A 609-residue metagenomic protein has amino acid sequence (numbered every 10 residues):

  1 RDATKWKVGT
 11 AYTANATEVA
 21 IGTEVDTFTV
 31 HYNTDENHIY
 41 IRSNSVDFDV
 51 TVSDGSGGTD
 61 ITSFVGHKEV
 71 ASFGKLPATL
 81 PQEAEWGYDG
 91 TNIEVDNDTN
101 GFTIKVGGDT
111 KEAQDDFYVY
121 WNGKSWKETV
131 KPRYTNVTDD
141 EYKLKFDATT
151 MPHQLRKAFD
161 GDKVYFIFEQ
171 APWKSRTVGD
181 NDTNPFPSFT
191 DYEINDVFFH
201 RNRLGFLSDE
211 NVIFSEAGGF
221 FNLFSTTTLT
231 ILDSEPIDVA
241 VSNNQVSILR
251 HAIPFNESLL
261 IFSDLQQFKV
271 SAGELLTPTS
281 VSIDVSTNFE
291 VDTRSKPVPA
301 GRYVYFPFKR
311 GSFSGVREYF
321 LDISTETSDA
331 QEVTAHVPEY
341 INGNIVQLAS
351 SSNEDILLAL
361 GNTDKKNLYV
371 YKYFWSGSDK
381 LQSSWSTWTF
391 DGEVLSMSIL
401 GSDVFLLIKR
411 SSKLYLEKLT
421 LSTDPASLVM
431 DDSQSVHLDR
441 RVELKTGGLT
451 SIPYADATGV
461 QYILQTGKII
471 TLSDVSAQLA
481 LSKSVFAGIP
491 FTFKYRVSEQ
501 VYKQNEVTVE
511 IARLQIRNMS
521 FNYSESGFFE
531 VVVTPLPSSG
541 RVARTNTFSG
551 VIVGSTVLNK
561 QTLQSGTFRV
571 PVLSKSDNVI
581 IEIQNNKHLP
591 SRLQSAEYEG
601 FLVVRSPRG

Functional and structural regions predicted by a protein language model:
R1-T4, V19, T27-N33, I93-V95 (+9 more regions): Short, exposed beta-strand/loop patches in secreted or surface proteins that constitute
W6, A113, W121-Y142, F146 (+9 more regions): Tryptophan-centered short beta-strand motifs
N15, D26-S188: Long, charge-dense tracts
N37-I39, S125-W126, F166, L204 (+9 more regions): Hydrophobic residues embedded in beta-strands of well-ordered beta-sheets
F159-D196, R201, L207-S208, V212 (+1 more regions): Segments forming glycine/polar-rich beta-alpha architectures that bind adenosine-containing cofactors
A171-N202, S208-E354, T363-I399, S555 (+1 more regions): Beta-propeller and closely related beta-pinwheel folds
S314-G609: Beta-sheet repeat architectures centered on beta-propellers
